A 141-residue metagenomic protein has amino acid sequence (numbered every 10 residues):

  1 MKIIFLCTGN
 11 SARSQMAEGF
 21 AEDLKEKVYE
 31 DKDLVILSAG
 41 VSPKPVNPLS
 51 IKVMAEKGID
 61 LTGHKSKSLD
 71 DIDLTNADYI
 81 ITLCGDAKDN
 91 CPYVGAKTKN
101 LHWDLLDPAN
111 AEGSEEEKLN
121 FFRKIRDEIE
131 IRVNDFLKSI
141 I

Functional and structural regions predicted by a protein language model:
M1-D71: Conserved active-site segments centered on acidic
G9-S11, G85-K88: Short glycine-rich anion-binding loops that position phosphate/pyrophosphate groups of nucleotides and phosphorylated
L74-N76: Alpha-helix C-terminal capping/helix-to-coil transition sites in glycosyltransferase folds
Y79: Short, Asp-centered acidic motifs that coordinate Mg2+ and/or phosphate in catalytic or ligand-binding sites
T82: Redox-cofactor binding/interface segments in oxidoreductases and associated redox assembly factors
D86-I141: Phosphate-binding/catalytic loops
